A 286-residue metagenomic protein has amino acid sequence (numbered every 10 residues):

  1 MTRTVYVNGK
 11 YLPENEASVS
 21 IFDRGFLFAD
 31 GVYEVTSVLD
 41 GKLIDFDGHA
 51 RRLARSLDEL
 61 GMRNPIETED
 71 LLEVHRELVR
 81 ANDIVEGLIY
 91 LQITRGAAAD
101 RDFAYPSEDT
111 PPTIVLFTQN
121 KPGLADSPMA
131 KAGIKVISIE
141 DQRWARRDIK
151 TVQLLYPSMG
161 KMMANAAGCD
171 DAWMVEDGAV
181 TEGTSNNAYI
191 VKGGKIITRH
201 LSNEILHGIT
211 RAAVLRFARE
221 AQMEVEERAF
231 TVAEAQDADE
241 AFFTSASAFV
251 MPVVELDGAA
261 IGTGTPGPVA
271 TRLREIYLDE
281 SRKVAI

Functional and structural regions predicted by a protein language model:
M1-A172, D177-A179, S202, L215-I286: Conserved alpha/beta cores of soluble small-molecule-handling proteins
W173-L201, H207: Glycine- and Gly-Pro-enriched alpha-helical subdomains that act as flexible, kink-prone "lid/hinge" or packing modules
G208-A213: Feature captures the catalytic cores and cofactor-binding loops of soluble hydro-lyases/lyases that act on carboxylate
